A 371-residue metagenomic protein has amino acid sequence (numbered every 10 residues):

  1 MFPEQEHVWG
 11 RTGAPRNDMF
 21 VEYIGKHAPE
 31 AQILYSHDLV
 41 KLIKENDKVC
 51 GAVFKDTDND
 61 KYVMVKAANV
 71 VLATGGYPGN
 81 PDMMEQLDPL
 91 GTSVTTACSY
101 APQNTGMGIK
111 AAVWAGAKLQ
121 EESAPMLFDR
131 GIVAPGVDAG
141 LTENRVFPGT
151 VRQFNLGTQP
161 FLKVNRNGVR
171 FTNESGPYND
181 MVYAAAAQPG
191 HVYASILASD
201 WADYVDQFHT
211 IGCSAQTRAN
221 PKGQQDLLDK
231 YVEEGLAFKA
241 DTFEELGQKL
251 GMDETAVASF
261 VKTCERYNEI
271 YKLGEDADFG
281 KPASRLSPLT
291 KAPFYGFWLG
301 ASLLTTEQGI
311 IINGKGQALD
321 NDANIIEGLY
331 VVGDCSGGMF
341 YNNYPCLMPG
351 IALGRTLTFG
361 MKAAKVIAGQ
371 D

Functional and structural regions predicted by a protein language model:
M1-K61, P81-M83, I132-V133, L141 (+1 more regions): Conserved redox-cofactor binding core of oxidoreductases
P3-G10, S99, T142-N155, A185-A186 (+2 more regions): Short Gly/Pro-enriched turn/cap motifs at secondary-structure boundaries
K41, D253, A258-N343: A glycine-rich dinucleotide-binding beta-alpha-beta segment and adjacent secondary-structure elements that constitute
D60, V65-G136, L347, L353-T356 (+1 more regions): Glycine-rich loop(s) and the adjacent beta-strand/alpha-helix scaffold that form part
A67, A73-T74, R166, V332-C335: Short, well-ordered coil/turn residues at beta-beta hairpins and beta-strand->alpha-helix junctions within
I109-A111, A115-M252: An anion/pyrophosphate-binding glycine-rich loop and adjacent beta-alpha core in soluble alpha-beta enzymes
F128-I132, G176-V182, A301-E307, C335-L353: Glycine-rich phosphate/pyrophosphate-binding beta-alpha loops
